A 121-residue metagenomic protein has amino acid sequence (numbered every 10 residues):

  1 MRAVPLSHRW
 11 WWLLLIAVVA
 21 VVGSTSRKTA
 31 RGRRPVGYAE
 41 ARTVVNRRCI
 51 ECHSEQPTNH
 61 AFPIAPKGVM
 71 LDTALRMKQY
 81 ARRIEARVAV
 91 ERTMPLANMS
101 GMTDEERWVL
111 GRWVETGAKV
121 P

Functional and structural regions predicted by a protein language model:
M1-H8, L14-P121: Aromatic- and Gly/Pro-enriched helix-to-coil junctions and flexible linker segments
